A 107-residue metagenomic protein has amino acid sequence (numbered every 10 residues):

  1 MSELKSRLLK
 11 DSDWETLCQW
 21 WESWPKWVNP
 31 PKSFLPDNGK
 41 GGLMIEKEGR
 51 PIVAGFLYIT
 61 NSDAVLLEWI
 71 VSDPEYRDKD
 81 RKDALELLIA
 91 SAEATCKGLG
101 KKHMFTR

Functional and structural regions predicted by a protein language model:
M1-P30: Short amphipathic alpha-helix that is part of the acyltransferase structural core
L9, T16, M44, A54-L57 (+2 more regions): Residue-level detection of beta-strand scaffold positions
W24, N61, D73-P74: Feature marks short, surface-exposed loop/turn motifs that line or immediately flank catalytic pockets and channel
N29-K32, A54: Short secondary-structure capping/turn segments at boundaries of alpha-helices and beta-strands
K32-G39: Short loop/turn motifs at secondary-structure junctions and domain boundaries
K40, S62, L87: Short, well-structured alpha-helical interface segments that form or flank functional binding sites
M44, G49-I59, A64-E68: Conserved beta-strand in the GNAT
V65-R107: Acyl-donor binding region in acyl/amide transferases
